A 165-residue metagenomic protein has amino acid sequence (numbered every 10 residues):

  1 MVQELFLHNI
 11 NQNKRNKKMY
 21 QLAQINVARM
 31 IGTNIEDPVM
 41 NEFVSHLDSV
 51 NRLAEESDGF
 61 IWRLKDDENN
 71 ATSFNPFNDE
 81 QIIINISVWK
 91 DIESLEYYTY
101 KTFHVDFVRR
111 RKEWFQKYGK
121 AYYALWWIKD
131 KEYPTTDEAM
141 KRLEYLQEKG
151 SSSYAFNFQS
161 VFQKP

Functional and structural regions predicted by a protein language model:
V2-I82, A121-P165: Short S/T/G/P-rich N-terminal loop/turn motif that feeds into the first structured element of a domain
H46-V50, I84, S94, F107-R110: Short, hydrophobic/aromatic alpha-helical segments in well-folded domains
W62, V88-W89, W114-F115: Tryptophan-centric aromatic hotspots in well-structured domains and transmembrane helices
N75-Y100: Helix-adjacent hinge/juxtasegments
I92-K120: An amphipathic, aromatic/His-enriched active-site/gating alpha helix that lines ligand/cofactor pockets
